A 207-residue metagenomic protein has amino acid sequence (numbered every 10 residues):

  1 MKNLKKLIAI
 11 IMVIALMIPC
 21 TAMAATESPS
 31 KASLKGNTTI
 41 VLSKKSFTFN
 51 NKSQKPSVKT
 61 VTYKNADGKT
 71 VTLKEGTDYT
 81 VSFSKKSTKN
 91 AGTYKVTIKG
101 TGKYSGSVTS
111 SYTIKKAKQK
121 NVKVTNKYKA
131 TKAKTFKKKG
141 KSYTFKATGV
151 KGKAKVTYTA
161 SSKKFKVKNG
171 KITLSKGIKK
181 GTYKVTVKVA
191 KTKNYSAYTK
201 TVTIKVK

Functional and structural regions predicted by a protein language model:
N3-A24: Sec-dependent N-terminal signal peptides of Gram-positive bacterial secreted proteins and lipoproteins
A25-K69, K116-K155, T203: Solvent-exposed, low-complexity, repeat-rich "mucin-like" stalks and linkers
A32, N37-T38, T77-T80, K103-Y104 (+3 more regions): Short glycine-aromatic motifs
L42-S43, T60-A66, S84-K85, N90-Y112 (+1 more regions): Enriched for extracellular/lumenal, surface-exposed ectodomains of secreted and cell-surface proteins
D67-S105, K164-T186: Serine/threonine-rich, repeat-prone extracellular segments and beta-strand-based repeat modules of secreted/surface
K151-K155, K180-T182, S196-A197: Interdomain linker/hinge connecting the two RecA-like lobes of the SF2 helicase core
Y158-A160: Conserved aromatic beta-strand anchor motif in extracellular beta-sandwich/beta-rich domains
V206-K207: Short, solvent-exposed mixed-charge patches
